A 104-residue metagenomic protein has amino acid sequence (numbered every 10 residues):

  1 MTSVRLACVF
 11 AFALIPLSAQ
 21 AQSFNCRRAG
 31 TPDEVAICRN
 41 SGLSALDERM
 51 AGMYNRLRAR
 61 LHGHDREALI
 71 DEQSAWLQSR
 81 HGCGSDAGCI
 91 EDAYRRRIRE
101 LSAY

Functional and structural regions predicted by a protein language model:
T2-L6, L17-Y104: N-terminal alpha-helical modules
A11: Active-site microenvironment for binding and transforming phosphate-containing groups
